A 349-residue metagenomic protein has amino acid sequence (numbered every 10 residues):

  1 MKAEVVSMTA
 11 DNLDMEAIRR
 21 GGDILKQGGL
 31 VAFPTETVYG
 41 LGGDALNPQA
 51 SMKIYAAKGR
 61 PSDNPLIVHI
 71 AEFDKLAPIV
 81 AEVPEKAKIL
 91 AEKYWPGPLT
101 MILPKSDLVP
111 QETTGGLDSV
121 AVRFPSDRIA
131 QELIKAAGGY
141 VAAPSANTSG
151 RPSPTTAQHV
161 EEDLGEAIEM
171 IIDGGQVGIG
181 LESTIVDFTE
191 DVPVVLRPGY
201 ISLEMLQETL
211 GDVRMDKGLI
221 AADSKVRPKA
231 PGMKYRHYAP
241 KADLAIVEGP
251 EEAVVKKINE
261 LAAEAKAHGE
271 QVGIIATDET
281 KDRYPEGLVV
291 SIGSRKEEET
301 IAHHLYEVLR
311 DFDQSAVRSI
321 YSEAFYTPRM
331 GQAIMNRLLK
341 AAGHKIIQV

Functional and structural regions predicted by a protein language model:
M1-V349: Active-site-adjacent structural elements in enzyme catalytic cores
